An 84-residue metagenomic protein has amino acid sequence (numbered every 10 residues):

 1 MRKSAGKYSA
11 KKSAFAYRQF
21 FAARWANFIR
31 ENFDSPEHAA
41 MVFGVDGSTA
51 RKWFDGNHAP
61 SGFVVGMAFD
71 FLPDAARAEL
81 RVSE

Functional and structural regions predicted by a protein language model:
M1-E37, F69-D70, A75-S83: A short, Lys/Arg-rich alpha-helix, primarily the initiator
D34, S48, F63: Short, well-structured alpha-helical interface segments that form or flank functional binding sites
H38, S48, A59, R77-A78: Secondary-structure boundary/capping residues
M41: Alpha-helical residues within the helix-turn-helix
G44-P60: Recognition helix of helix-turn-helix/homeodomain-like DNA-binding domains that insert into the DNA major groove
N57-D70: Short, basic-rich loop-to-helix N-cap that marks the start of a DNA-contacting helix
